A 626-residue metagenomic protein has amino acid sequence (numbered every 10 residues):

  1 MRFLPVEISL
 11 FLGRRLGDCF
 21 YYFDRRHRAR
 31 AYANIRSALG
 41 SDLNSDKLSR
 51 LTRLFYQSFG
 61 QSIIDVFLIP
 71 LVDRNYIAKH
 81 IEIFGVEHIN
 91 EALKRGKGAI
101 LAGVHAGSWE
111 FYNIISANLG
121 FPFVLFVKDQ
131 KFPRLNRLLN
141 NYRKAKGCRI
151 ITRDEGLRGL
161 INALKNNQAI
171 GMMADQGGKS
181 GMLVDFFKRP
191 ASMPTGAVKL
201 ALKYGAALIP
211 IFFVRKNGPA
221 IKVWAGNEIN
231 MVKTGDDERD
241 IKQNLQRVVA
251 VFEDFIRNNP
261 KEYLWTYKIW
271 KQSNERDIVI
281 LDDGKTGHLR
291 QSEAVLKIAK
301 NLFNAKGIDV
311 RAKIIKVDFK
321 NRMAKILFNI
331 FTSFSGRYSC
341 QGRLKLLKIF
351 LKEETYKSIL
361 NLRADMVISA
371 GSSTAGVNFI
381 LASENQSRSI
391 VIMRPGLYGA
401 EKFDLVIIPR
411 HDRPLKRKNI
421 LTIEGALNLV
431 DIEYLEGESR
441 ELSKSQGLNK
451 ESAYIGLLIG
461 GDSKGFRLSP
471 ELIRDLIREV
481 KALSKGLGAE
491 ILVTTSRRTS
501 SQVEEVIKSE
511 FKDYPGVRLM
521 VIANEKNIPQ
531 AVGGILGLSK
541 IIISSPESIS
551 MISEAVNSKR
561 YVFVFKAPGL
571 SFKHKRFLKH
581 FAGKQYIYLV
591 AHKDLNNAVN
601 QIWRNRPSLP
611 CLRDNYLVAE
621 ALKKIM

Functional and structural regions predicted by a protein language model:
M1-G103, L138-N141, G147, F328 (+1 more regions): Membrane-anchoring hydrophobic helices of lipid-metabolizing enzymes
P5, G107, Q130, T286-L289 (+2 more regions): Active-site and donor-binding regions of nucleotide-sugar-utilizing enzymes
F23, R53, N118, D154-D277 (+2 more regions): Non-catalytic C-terminal accessory region of glycerolipid acyltransferases and related lyso-lipid remodeling enzymes
K79-E82, A400-L472, V599-N600: A nucleotide-sugar donor-handling region in carbohydrate enzymes
R95-D154, S180-M182, A400: Catalytic core of membrane glycerolipid acyltransferases/transacylases, capturing the structured, soluble-facing
M193, L200, P210, D283-H288 (+1 more regions): A donor-sugar binding/catalytic signature common to diverse glycosyltransferases and related nucleotide-sugar
K508-S550: Donor nucleotide-activated moiety binding/catalytic core segment of transferases that use nucleotide-activated donors
L578-M626: Leloir-type glycosyltransferase catalytic cores
